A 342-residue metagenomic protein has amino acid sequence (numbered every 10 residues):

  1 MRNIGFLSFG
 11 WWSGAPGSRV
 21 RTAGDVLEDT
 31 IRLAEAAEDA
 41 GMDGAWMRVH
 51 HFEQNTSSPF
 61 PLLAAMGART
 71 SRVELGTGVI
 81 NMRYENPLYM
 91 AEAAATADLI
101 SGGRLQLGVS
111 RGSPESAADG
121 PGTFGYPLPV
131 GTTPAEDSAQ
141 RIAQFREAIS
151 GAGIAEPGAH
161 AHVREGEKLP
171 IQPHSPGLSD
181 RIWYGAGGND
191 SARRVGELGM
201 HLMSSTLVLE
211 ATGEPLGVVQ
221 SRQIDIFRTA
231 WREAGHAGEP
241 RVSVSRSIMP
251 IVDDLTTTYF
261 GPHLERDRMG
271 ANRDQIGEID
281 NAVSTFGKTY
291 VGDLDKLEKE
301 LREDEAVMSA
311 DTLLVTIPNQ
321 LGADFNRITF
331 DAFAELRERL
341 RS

Functional and structural regions predicted by a protein language model:
M1-A23, Y84-I154, E210: Flexible, glycine-rich active-site loops centered on histidine and acidic residues that chelate a metal or position
M1-V73: N-terminal beta1-alpha1-beta2 module of alpha/beta enzyme domains
I4, G41, V49, M66 (+5 more regions): Conserved, mostly hydrophobic/aromatic
I4-S8, A45-M47, L75-G78, L105-V109 (+4 more regions): Hydrophobic faces of well-ordered beta-strands that scaffold small-molecule active sites in alpha/beta enzyme cores
G10-E28, I80-L88, P176-A186, S284-D295: Active-site mouth loops of central-metabolism enzymes
G44-M66, N81, T206-G217, T316-F325: Glycine-rich, proline-tolerant flexible connector loops at the mouths of alpha/beta enzymes
L128-I171, S204, T212-A310: An alpha-helical appendage that flanks or caps ligand/catalytic pockets
G188-A211, P215-L216: A conserved active-site cap/scaffold subdomain adjacent to cofactor or substrate pockets
